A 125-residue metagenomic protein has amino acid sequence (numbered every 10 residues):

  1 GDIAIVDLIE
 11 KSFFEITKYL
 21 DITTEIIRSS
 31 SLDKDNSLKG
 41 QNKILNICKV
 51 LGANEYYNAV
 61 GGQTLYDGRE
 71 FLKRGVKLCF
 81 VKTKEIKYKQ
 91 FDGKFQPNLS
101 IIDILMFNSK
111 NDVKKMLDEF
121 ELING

Functional and structural regions predicted by a protein language model:
G1-G125: Residues lining hydrophobic/aromatic ligand-binding pockets adjacent to catalytic sites
